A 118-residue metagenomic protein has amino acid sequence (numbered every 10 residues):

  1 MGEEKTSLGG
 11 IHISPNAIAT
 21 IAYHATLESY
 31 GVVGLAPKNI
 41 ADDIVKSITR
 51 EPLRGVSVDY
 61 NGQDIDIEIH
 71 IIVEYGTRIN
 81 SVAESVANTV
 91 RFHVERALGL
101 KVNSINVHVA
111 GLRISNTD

Functional and structural regions predicted by a protein language model:
M1-Y75, I79, E84, L100-D118: Contiguous, often N-terminal, cationic amphipathic patches that form binding interfaces
